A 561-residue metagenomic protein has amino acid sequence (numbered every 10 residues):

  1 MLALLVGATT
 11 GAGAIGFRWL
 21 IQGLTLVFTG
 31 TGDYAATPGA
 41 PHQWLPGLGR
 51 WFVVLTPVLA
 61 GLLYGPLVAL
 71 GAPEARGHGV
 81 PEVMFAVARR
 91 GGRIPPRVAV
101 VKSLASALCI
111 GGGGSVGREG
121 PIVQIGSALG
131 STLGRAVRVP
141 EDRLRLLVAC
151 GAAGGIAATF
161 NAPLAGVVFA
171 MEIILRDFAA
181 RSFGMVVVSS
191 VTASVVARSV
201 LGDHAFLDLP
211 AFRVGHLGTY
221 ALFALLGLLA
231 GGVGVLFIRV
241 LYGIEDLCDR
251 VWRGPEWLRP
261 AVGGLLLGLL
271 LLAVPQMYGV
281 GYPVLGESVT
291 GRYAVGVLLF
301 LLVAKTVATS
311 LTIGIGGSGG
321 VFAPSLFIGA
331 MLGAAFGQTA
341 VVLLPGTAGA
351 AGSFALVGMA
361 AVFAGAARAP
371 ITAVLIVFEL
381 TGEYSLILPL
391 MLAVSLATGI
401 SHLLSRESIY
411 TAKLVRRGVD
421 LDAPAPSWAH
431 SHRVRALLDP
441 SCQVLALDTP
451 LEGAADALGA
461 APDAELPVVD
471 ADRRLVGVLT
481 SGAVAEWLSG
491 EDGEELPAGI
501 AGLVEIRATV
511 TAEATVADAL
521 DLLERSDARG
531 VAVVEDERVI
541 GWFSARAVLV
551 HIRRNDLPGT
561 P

Functional and structural regions predicted by a protein language model:
M1-S431, R435-S441, L445-V476, G530 (+2 more regions): Alpha-helical transmembrane segments and immediately membrane-proximal extracytoplasmic
L438-V444, P450-L475, S481-W487, G493-I540 (+2 more regions): Helix-loop-beta junctions that constitute the ligand-sensing/allosteric loops of cytosolic regulatory sensor domains
